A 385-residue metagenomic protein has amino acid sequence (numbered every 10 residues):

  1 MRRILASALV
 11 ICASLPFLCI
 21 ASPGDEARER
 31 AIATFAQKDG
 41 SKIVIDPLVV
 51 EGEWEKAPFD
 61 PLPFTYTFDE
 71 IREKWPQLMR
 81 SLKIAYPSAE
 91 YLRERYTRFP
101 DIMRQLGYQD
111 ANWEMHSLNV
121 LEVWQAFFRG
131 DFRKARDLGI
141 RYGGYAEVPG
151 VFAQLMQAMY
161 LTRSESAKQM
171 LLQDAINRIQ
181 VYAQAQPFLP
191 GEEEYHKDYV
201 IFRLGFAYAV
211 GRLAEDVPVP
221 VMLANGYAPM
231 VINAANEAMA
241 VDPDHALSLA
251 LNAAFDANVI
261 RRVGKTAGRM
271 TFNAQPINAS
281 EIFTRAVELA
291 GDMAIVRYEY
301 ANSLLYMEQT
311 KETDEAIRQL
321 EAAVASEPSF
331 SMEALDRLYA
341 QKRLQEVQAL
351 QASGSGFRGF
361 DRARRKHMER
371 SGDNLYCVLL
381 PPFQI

Functional and structural regions predicted by a protein language model:
M1-A8: Bacterial N-terminal signal peptides that target proteins for export
A8-P16: Bacterial N-terminal signal peptides
S22-E215, A228-N236, S326-I385: N-terminal alpha-helical interaction modules that lie
M156-E165, R212-M222, N258-R269, A301 (+2 more regions): Short coil/turn linking the two alpha-helices of tandem helical-hairpin repeats
Q184, E194, M239-A240, T284-E288 (+1 more regions): Conserved structural position within tetratricopeptide repeats
R203-F206, A234, L249-N252, I282 (+1 more regions): TPR/Sel1-like alpha-solenoid repeat signature
I232, T271-E281, E312-S331: TPR/TPR-like (Sel1-like) alpha-helical repeat modules
A246-A290: Alpha-helical adaptor scaffolds
